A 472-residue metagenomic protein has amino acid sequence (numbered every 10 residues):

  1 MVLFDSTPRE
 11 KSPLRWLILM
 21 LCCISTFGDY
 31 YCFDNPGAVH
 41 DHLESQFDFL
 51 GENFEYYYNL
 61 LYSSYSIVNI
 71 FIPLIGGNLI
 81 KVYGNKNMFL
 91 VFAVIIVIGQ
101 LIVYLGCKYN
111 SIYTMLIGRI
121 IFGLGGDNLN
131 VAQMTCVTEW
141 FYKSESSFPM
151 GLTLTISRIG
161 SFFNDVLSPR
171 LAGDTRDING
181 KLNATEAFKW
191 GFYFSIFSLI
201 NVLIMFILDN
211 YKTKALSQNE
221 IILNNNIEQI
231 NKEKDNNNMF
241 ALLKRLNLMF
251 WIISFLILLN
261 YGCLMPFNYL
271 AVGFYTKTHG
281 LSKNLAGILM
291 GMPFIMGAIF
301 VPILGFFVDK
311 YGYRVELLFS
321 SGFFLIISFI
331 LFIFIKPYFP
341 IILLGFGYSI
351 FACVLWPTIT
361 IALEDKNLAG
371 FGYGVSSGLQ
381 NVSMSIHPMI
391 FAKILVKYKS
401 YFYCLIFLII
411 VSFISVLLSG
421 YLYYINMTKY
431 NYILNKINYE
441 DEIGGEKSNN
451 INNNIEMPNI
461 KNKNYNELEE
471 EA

Functional and structural regions predicted by a protein language model:
L17-F49, F267-V272, W356, H387: Extracytoplasmic
P36-A38, N247-F294, A298, H387: Extracytoplasmic gate region of multi-pass secondary transporters
F71-N85, F300-Y313: Helix-to-loop junctions at the C-terminal end of transmembrane segments in multipass secondary transporters
V94-K108, F323-K336: C-terminal ends and interior cores of transmembrane alpha-helices in multi-pass membrane transporters/permeases
G118-I156: Cytoplasmic helix-loop-helix junction between adjacent transmembrane helices in 12-TM secondary transporters
N128-F141, I350-D365: Intracellular juxtamembrane helix-capping segments at the cytosolic ends of symmetry-related transmembrane helices
S147-G173, S377-H387: Glycine-rich segments within core transmembrane alpha-helices of 12-TM secondary carriers
R314-L355: C-terminal transmembrane helical hairpin of 12-TM major facilitator-type secondary transporters
